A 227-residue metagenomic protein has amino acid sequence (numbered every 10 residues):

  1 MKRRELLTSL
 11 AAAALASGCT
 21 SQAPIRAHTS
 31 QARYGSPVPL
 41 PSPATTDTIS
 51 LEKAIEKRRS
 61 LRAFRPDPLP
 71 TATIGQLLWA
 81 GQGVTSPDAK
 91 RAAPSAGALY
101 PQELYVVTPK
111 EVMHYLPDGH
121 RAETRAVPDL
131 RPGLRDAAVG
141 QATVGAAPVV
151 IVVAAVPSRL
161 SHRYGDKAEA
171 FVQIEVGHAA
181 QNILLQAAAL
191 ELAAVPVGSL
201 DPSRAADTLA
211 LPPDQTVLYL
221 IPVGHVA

Functional and structural regions predicted by a protein language model:
M1-A14: N-terminal secretory signal peptides and thylakoid transit peptides that target proteins across membranes
T8-L10, T20-A147: N-terminal amphipathic, basic helical "cap/leader" segment at the start of enzyme domains
R58, L77, L104, V149-V153 (+1 more regions): Small-aliphatic-rich amphipathic alpha-helix that forms the alpha element of a beta-alpha
Q82, P109-E111, A154-S158, L200 (+1 more regions): Solvent-exposed coil/turn segments that connect beta secondary-structure elements in extracytoplasmic/periplasmic
L211-A227: A glycine-rich helix N-cap at a beta->alpha junction
